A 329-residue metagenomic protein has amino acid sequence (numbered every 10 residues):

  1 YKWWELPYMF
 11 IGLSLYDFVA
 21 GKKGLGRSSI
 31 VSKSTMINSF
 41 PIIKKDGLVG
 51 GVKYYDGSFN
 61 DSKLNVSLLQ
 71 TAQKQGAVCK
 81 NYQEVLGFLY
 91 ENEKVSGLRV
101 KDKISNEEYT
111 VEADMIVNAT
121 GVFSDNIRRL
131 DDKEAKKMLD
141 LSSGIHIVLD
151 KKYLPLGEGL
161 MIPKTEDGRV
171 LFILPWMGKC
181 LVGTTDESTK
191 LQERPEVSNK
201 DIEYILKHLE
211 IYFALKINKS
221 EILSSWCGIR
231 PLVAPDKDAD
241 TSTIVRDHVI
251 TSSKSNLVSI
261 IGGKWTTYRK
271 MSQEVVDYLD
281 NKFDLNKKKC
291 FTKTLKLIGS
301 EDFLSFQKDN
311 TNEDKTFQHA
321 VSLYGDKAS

Functional and structural regions predicted by a protein language model:
Y1-D46, K53-S62, K74-Q75, Y90 (+7 more regions): C-terminal accessory subdomains/tails of enzymes that are appended
K53-Y54, R99-D102: Short beta-strand segments that buttress and anchor functional surface loops
L68: Aromatic/hydrophobic pocket-lining residues that form π-stacking "cages" and hydrophobic walls in ligand
V78, G87, E112, V170-F172 (+1 more regions): Short, surface-exposed charged micro-motifs
N81-S96: A conserved short coil-to-beta-strand element within the FAD-binding core of flavoproteins
K94-L98, G157-E158: Short, hydrophobic/aromatic-rich segments at coil-to-beta transitions
I104-M115: Core beta-strand elements of the Rossmann-like FAD/NAD(P) dinucleotide-binding domain in flavoenzyme oxidoreductases
N126-I147: Glycine-rich beta-alpha-beta "Rossmann" dinucleotide-binding loop(s) and their flanking helix/strand
